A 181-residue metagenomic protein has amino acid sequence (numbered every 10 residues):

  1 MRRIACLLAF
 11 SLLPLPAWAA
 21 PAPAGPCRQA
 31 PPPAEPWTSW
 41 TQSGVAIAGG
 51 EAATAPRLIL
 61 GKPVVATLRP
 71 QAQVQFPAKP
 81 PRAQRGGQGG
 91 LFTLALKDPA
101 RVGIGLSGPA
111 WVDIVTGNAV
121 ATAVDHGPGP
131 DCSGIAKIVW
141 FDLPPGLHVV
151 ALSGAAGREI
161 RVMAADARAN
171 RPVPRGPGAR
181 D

Functional and structural regions predicted by a protein language model:
M1-I4: Positively charged n-region of N-terminal signal peptides that target proteins for export
L7-P16: Bacterial N-terminal signal peptides
A20-D181: Acidic, Ser/Thr/Pro
